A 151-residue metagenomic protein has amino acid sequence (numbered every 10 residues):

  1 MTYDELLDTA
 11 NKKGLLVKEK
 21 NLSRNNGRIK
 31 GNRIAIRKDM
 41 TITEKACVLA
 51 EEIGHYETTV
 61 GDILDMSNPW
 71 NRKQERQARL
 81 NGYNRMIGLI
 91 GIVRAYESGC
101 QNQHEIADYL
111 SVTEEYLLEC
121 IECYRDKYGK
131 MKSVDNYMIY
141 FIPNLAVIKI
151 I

Functional and structural regions predicted by a protein language model:
M1-I151: Active-site hotspot residues in diverse enzymes, especially metal/ion-binding acidic/histidine motifs
